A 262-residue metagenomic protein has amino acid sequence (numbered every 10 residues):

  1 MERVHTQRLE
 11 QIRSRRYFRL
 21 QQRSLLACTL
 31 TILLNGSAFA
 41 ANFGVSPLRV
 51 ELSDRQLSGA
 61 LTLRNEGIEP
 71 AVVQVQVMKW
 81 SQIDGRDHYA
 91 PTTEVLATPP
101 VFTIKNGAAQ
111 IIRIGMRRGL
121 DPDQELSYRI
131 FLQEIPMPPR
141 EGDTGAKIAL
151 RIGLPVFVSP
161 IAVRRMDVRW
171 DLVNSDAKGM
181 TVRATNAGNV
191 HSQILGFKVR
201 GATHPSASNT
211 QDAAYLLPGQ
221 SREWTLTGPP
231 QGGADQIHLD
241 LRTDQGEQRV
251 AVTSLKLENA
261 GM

Functional and structural regions predicted by a protein language model:
E2-L26: Bacterial N-terminal signal peptides that target proteins for export
S24-N35: Bacterial N-terminal signal peptides
A40-E66, V163-G179, A213: Beta-sheet-dominated interaction scaffolds and their linkers
L63-G67, R183-G188: Asparagine-centered strand-capping/turn motif at beta-strand->loop junctions
I68-V73, N189-I194: Short acidic/proline- and small/hydrophobic-mixed sequence motifs that coincide with surface turns and coil-to-beta
K79-T92, P139, Q193, R200-T210: Short aromatic-acidic-glycine turn motif
H88, T92-L120, P205-G232: Intrinsically disordered, low-complexity Pro/Gly/Ser/Thr-rich segments with frequent PxxP/GP/PP motifs and embedded
R118-S159, V163-M166, Q231-M262: Terminal connector regions
